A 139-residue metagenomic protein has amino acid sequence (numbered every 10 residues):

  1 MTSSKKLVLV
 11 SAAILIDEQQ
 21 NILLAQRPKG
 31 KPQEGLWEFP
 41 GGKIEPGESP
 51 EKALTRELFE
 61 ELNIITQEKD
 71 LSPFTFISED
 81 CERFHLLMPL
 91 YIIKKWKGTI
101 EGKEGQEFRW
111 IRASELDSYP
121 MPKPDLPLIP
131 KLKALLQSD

Functional and structural regions predicted by a protein language model:
M1-I22, K43, F76: Conserved N-terminal beta-strand and adjoining loop/helix that marks the start of the Nudix/MutT-like hydrolase domain
T2-K5, K133-D139: Generic C-terminal helix-cap and adjacent flexible tail
V8, D17, T75-T99, R109: Active-site-adjacent beta-strand/loop module that shapes the phosphate/pyrophosphate-binding cleft
N21-E60: Conserved Nudix-box catalytic region and its N-terminal flanking loop in Nudix hydrolases and closely related
I65-T75: A short coil-to-beta-strand element that immediately follows conserved catalytic motifs
L90-I92, I100-L132: NUDIX/MutT-family hydrolases
